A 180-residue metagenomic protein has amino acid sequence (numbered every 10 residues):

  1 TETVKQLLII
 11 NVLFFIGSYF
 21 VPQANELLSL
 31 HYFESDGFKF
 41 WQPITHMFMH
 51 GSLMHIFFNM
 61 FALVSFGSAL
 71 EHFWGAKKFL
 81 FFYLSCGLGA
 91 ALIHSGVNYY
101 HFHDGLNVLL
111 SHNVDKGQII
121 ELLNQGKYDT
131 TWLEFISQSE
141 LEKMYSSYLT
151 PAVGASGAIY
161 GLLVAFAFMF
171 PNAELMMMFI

Functional and structural regions predicted by a protein language model:
T1-I180: A detector for small-residue-rich transmembrane helices and their helix-helix packing motifs
